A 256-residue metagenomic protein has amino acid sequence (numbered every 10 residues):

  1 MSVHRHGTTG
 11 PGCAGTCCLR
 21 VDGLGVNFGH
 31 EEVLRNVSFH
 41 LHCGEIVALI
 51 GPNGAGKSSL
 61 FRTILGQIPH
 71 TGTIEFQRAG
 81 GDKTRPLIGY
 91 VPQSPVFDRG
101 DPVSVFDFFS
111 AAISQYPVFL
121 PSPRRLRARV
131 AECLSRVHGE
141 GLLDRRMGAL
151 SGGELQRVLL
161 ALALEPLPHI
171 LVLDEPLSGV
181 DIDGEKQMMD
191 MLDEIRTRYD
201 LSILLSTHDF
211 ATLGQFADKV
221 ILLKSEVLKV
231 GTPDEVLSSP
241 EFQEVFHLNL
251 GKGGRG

Functional and structural regions predicted by a protein language model:
I50-P52: The feature captures the beta-strand-to-loop junction immediately N-terminal to the Walker
R124-L142: Conserved ABC ATPase "signature" region
R146-L150, E154: Conserved ABC ATPase signature
L171-E175: Catalytic Walker B motif of ABC-type/P-loop ATPase nucleotide-binding domains
T207-H208: H-loop/switch region of ABC-family ATPase nucleotide-binding domains
V220-T232: H-loop (His-switch) and adjacent beta-strand-loop-beta switch element of ABC-type ATPase nucleotide-binding domains
